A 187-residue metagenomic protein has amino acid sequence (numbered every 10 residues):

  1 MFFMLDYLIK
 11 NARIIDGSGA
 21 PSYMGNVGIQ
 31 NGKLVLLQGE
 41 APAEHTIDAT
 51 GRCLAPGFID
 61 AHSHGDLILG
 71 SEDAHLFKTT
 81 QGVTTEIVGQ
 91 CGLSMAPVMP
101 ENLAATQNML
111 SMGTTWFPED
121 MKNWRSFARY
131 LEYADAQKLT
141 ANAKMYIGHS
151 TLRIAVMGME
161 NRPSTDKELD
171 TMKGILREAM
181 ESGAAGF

Functional and structural regions predicted by a protein language model:
F2-L8, I14-G57: Histidine-rich, glycine-flanked metal-binding segment
A12, V27, G32, G51 (+4 more regions): Divalent metal-coordination and catalytic microenvironments
S18, Q38, L67-L69, I87: Activation segment
G39, T46, A61-H62, L139 (+2 more regions): Short, functionally important structural connectors and interaction interfaces within domains
C53-F77: Di-metal (Zn2+ and/or Mg2+/Mn2+) metal-binding site signature of metallo-dependent hydrolases with the MBL/beta-CASP
S71-A185: Divalent-metal coordination cores built from histidine and acidic residues
